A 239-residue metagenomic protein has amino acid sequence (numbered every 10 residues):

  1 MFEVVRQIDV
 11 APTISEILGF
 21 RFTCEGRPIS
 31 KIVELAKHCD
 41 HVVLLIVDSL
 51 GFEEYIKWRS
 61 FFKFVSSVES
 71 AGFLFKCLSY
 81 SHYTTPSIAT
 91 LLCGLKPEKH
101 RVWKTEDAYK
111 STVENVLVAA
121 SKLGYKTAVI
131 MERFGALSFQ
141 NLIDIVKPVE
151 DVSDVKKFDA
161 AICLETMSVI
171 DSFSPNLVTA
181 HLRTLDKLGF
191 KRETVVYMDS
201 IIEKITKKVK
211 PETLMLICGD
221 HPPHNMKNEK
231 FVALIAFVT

Functional and structural regions predicted by a protein language model:
M1-T239: Feature captures the catalytic ectodomains and active-site-proximal regions of enzymes that hydrolyze or transfer
